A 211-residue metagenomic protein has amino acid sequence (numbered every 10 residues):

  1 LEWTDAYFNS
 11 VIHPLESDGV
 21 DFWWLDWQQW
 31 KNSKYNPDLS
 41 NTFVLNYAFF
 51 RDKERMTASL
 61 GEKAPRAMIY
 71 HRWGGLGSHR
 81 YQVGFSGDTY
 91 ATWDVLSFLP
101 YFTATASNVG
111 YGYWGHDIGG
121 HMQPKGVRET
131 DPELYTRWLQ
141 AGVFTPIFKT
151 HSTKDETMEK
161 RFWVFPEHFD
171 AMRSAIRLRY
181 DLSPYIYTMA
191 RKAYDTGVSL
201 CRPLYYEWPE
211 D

Functional and structural regions predicted by a protein language model:
L1-D211: Catalytic-domain carbohydrate-binding cleft regions of carbohydrate-active enzymes
